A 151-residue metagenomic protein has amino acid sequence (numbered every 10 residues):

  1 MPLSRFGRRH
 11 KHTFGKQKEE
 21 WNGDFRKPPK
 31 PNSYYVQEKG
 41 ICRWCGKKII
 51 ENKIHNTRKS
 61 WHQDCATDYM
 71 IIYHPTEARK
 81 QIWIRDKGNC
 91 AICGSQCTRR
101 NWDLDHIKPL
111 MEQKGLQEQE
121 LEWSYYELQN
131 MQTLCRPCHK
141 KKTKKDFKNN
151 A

Functional and structural regions predicted by a protein language model:
M1-R5, P75, C138: General helical secondary-structure elements
P2-R26, P31-M70: BZIP DNA-binding basic region
H12-T13, W83, N89, D146: General helical structural elements
R26-Y35, T57-G94, E120-Y125, Q129: Short, charged surface segments at domain edges that flank catalytic/cofactor-binding sites
G40-I49, P75-K108, C135-P137: Short cysteine-rich loop/turn motifs with clustered Cys
E51-N52, I71, R99-R100, K144: Short, non-ligating residues that shape and space the ligands of small metal-coordination modules and catalytic
A66, S95-T98, L128-A151: Short Cys/His-centered divalent metal-binding micro-motifs
S95-T133: Histidine-centered nuclease catalytic patch
